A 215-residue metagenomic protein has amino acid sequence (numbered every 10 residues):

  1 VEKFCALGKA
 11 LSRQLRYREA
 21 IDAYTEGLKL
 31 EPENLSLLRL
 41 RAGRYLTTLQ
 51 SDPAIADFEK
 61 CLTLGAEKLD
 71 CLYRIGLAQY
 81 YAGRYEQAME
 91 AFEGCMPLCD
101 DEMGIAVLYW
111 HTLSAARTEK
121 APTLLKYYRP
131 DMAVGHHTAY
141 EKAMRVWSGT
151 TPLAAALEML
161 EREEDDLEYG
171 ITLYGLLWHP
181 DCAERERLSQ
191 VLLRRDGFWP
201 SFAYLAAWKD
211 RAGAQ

Functional and structural regions predicted by a protein language model:
K3, L37, C71, I105-V107: TPR alpha-solenoid repeat register
K9, G43, L77, T112-A116 (+3 more regions): Residue-level recognition of tetratricopeptide repeat
A20, A54, A88, L124 (+1 more regions): Single-residue signature of alpha-solenoid repeat helices
E26-G27, K60-C61, G94-C95, V191-L192: Canonical positions in the second alpha-helix
P32, A66, D100-E102, M132 (+1 more regions): Short coil turns that delineate tetratricopeptide repeat
